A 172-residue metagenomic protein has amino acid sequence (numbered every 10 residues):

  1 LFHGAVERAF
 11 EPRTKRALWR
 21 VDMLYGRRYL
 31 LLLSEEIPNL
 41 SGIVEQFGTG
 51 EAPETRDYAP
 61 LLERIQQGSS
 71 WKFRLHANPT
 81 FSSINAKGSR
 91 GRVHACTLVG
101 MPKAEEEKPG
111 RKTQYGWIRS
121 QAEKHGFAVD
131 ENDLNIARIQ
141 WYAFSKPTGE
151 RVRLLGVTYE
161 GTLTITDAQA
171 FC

Functional and structural regions predicted by a protein language model:
L1-C172: RNA-interacting cores
